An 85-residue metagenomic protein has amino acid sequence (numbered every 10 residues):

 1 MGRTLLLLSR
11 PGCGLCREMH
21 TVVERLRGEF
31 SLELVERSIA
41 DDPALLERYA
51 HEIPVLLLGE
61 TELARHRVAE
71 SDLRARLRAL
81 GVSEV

Functional and structural regions predicted by a protein language model:
M1-R25: Local sequence-structure signature of Cys/Sec-based thiol-disulfide redox active-site neighborhoods
M1-R3, V82-V85: Proteins that catalyze or organize thiol-disulfide redox chemistry and the adjacent proteostasis machinery handling
R27-S31: Short helix-capping segments at alpha-helix termini
L32-P43: Thiol-based oxidoreductase modules, predominantly thioredoxin-like and allied folds used for disulfide exchange
L46-R48: Short glycine-biased active-site loop of nucleotidyltransferases that positions the nucleotide triphosphate and helps
A50-L56: Structural micro-motif
G59-E84: Non-catalytic, surface beta->alpha helical segment in thiol-disulfide oxidoreductase systems
